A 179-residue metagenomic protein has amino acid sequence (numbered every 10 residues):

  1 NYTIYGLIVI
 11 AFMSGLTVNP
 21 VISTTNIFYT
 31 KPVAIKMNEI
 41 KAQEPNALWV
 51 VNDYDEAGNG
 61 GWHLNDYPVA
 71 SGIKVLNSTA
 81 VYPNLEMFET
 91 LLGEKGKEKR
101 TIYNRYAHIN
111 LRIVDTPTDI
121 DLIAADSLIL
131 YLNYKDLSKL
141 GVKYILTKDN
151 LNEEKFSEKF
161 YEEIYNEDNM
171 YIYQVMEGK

Functional and structural regions predicted by a protein language model:
Y2-T24: Internal/C-terminal transmembrane anchor helices
V18-K179: Soluble catalytic regions of membrane-associated enzymes that act on cell-envelope and secretory-pathway components
